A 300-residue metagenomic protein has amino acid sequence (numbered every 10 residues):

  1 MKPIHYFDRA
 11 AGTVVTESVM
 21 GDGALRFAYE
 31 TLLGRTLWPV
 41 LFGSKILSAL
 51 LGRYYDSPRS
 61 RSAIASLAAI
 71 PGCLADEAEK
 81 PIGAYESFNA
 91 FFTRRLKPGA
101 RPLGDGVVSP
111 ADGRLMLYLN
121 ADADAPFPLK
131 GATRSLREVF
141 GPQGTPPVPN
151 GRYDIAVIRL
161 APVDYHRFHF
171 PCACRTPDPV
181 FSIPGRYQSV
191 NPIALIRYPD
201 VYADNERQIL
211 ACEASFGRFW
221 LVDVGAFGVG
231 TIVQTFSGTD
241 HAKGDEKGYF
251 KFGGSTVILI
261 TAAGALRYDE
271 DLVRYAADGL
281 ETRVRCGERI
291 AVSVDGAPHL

Functional and structural regions predicted by a protein language model:
M1-L300: Contiguous, well-folded functional domains in the mature portion of proteins
